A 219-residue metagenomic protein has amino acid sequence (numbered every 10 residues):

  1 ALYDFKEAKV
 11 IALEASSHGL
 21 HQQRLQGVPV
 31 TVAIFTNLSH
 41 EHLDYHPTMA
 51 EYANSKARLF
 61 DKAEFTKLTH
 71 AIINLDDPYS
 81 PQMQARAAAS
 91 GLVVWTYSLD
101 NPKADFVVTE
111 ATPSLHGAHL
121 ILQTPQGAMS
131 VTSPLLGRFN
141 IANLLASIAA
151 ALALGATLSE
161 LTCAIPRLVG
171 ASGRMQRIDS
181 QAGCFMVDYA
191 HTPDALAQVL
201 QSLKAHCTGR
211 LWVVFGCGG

Functional and structural regions predicted by a protein language model:
Y3-L13, H21-Q22, V30-F185, T208-G209: Acidic, Mg2+-coordinating active-site environments of NTP-dependent enzymes
S16: Conserved AMP-binding
G19-L25, V199-L200: Short amphipathic alpha-helices and their capping/turn segments at secondary-structure boundaries
A146, H191, A195: Conserved cofactor-binding/catalytic machinery of classical short-chain dehydrogenase/reductase
A171, D194-G219: Active-site beta-alpha connecting loops in nucleotide-dependent enzymes
D188: Conserved phosphate/oxyanion-binding catalytic-loop motifs
